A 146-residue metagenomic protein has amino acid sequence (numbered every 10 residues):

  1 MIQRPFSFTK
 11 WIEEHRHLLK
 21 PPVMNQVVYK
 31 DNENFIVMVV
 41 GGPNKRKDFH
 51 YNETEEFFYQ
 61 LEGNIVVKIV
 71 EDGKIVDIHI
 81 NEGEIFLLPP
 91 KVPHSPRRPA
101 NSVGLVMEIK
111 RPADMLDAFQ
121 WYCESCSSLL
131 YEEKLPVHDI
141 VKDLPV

Functional and structural regions predicted by a protein language model:
M1-Y59, N64-I85, P93-V146: Jelly-roll (double-stranded beta-helix
